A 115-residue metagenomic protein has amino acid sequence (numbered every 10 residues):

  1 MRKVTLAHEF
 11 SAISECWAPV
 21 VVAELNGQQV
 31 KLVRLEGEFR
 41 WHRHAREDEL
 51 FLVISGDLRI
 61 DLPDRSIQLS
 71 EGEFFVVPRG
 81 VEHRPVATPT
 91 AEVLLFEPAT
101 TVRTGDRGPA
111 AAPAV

Functional and structural regions predicted by a protein language model:
M1-K31, G108-V115: A short, N-terminal "cap"/entry segment at the start of jelly-roll beta-barrel domains of the cupin/DSBH fold
V21, E38-W41: Short, charged beta-strand/loop "edge" motif centered at a coil->beta-strand transition that forms conserved
N26, I54-S55, S70-E71, P89: A cytosolic small-molecule/anion-sensing beta-strand core signal
G27-Q29, E36-E38, S55-R59, S66 (+1 more regions): Short, charged/polar surface micro-motifs in flexible loops or helix N-caps
R34-E36, H44-D61: Short, conserved beta-strand element in jelly-roll/cupin
H42-H44, H83: Histidine-centered active-site/metal-ligand motif
P63-G80: Short acidic-glycine-tyrosine-enriched beta hairpin
R79-R107: Ligand-binding loop in jelly-roll beta-barrel domains
